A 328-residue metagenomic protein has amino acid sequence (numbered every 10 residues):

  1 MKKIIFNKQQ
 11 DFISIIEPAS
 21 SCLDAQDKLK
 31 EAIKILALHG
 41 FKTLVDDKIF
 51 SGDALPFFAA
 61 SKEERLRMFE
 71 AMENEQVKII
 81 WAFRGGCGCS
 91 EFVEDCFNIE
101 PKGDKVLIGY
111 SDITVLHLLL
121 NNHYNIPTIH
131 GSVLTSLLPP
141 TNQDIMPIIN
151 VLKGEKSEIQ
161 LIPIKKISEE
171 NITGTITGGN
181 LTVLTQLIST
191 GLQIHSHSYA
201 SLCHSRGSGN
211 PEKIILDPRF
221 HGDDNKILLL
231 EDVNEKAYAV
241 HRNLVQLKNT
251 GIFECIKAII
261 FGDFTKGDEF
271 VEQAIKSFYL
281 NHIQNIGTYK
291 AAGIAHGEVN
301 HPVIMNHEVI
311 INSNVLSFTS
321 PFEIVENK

Functional and structural regions predicted by a protein language model:
M1-Q76: ATP/NTP phosphate-donor binding region
K30, A60-E64, R242-L247, V271-F278: Charged helix-capping and loop-helix junction motifs
F58-N74, K78-I167, N171-I172: Active-site histidine-anchored catalytic micro-motif
N74-K78, N225, C255-I256: Short acidic/histidine-rich motifs immediately flanking catalytic phosphotransfer sites in two-component signaling
I145-H197, N225-L244, K248: ATP/pyrophosphate-binding catalytic subdomain of soluble kinases
S196-N225: Intrinsic disorder/low-complexity segments
A258, D263-K328: ATP/nucleoside-binding phosphotransfer catalytic cores, i.e., glycine-rich phosphate-binding loops
